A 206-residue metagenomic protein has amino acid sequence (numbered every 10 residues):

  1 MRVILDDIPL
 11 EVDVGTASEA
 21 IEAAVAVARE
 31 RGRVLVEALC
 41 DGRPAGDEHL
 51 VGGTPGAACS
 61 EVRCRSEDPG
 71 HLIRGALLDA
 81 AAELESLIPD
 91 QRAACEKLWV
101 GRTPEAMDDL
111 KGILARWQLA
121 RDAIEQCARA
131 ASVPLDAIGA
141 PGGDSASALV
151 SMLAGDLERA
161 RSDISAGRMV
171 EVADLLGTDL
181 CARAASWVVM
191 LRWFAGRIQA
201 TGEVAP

Functional and structural regions predicted by a protein language model:
R2-P206: C-terminal-biased regions
